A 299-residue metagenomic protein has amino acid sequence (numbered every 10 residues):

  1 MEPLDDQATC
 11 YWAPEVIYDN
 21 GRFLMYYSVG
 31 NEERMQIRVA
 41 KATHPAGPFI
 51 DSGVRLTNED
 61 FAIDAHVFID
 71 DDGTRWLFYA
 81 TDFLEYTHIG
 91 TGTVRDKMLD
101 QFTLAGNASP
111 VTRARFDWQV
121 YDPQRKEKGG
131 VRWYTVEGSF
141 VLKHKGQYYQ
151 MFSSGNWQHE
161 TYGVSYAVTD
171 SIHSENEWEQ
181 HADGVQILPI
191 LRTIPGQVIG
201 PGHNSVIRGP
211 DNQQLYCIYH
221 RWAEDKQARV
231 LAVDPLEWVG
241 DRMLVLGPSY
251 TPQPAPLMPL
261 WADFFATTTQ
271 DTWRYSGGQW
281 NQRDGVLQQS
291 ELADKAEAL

Functional and structural regions predicted by a protein language model:
M1-L299: Carbohydrate-active catalytic/glycan-binding domains of CAZyme proteins, especially the secreted or lumenal ectodomains
